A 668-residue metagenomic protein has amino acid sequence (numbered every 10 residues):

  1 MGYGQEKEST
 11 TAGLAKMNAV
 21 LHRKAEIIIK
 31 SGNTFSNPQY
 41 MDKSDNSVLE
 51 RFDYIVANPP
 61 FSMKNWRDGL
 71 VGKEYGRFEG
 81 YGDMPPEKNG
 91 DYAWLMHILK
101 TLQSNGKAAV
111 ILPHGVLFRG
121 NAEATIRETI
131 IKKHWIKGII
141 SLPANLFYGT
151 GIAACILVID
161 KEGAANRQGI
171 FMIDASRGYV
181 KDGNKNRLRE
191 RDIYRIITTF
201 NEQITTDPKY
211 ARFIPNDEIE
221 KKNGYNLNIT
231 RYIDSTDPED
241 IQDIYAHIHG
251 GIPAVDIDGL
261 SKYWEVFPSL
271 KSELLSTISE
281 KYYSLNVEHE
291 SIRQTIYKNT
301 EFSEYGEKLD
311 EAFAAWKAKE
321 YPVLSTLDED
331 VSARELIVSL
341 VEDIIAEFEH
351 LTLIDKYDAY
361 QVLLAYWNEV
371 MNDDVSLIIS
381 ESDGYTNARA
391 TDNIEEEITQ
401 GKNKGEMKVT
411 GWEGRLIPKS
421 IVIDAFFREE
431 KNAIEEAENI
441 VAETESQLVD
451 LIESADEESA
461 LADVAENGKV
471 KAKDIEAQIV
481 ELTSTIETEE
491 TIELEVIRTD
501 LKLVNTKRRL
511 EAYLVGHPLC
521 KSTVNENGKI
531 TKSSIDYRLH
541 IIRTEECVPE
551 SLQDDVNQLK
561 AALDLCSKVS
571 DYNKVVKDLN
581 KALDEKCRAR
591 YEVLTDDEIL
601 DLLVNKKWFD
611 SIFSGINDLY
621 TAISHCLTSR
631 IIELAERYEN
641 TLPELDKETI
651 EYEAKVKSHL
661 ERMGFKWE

Functional and structural regions predicted by a protein language model:
M1: Conserved SAM-binding loop of SAM-dependent methyltransferases across substrates and taxa, primarily the Class I
Q5-L49: S-adenosyl-L-methionine
L49-R415, K419, E429, I434 (+4 more regions): A conserved structural/catalytic subdomain of Rossmann-like adenosyl-cofactor enzymes
